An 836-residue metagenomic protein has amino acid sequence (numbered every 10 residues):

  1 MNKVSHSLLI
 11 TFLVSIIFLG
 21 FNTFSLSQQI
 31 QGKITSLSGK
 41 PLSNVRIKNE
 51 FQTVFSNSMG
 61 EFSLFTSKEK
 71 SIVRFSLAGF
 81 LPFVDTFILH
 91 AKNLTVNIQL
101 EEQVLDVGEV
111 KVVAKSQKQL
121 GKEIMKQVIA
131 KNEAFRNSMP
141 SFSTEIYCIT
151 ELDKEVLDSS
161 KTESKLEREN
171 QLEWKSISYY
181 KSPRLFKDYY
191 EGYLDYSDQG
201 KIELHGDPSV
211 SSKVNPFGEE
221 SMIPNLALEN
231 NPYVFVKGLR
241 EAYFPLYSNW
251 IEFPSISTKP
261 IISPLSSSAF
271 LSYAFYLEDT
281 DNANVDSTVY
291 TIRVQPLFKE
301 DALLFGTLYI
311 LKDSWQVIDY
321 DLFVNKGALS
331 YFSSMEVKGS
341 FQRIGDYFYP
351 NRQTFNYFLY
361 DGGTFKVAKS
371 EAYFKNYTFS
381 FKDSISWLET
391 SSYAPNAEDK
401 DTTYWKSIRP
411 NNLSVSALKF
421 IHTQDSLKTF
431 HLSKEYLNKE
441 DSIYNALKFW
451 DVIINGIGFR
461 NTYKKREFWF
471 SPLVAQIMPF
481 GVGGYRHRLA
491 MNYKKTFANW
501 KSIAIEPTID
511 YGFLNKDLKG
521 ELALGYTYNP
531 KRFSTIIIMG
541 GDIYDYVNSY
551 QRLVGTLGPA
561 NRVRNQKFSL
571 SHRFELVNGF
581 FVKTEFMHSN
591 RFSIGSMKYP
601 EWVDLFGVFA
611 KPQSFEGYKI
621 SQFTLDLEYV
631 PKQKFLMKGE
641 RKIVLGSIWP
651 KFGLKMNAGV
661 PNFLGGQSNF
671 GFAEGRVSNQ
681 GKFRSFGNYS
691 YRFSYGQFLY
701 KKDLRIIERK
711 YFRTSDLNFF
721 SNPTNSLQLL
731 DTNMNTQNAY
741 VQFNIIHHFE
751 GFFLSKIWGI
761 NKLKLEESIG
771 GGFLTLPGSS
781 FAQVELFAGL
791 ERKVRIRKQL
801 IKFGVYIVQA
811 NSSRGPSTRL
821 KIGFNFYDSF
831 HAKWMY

Functional and structural regions predicted by a protein language model:
Q28-S43: Structural motif
K40-L42, S63-K70: Short Pro-Gly-centered beta-turn/loop motif in secreted/extracellular proteins
V45-K48, V73, V112, T144: Hydrophobic beta-strand segments
N49, R74-D85: A short, solvent-exposed loop/turn motif at the edges and junctions of modular extracellular/periplasmic domains
Q52-E61: Short, acidic Ser/Thr/Gly-rich low-complexity loop/linker segments typical of extracellular and cell-surface proteins
L89-K115: Extracellular beta-sheet/turn segments enriched in Thr/Pro/Gly and aliphatic residues
E109-K111, K115-V289, P296-L303, A368-M478 (+7 more regions): Structured extracytoplasmic
S255-P260, S392-Y836: Exposed, low-structure sequence patches enriched in small/polar residues
